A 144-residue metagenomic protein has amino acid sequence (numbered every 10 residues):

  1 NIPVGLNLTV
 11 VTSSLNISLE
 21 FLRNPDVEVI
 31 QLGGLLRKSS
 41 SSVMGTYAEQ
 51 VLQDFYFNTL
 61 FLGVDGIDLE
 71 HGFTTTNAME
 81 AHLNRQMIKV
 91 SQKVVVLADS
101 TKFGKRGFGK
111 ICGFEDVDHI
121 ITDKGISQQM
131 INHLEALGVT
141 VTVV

Functional and structural regions predicted by a protein language model:
I2: Glycine/small-residue-rich loop that forms an oxyanion/phosphate-binding "nest" at active or ligand-binding sites
G5-V10, V117-H119: Short active-site oxyanion
L15-V144: Conserved phosphate- and dinucleotide-binding cores of soluble alpha/beta proteins, encompassing both enzyme active
